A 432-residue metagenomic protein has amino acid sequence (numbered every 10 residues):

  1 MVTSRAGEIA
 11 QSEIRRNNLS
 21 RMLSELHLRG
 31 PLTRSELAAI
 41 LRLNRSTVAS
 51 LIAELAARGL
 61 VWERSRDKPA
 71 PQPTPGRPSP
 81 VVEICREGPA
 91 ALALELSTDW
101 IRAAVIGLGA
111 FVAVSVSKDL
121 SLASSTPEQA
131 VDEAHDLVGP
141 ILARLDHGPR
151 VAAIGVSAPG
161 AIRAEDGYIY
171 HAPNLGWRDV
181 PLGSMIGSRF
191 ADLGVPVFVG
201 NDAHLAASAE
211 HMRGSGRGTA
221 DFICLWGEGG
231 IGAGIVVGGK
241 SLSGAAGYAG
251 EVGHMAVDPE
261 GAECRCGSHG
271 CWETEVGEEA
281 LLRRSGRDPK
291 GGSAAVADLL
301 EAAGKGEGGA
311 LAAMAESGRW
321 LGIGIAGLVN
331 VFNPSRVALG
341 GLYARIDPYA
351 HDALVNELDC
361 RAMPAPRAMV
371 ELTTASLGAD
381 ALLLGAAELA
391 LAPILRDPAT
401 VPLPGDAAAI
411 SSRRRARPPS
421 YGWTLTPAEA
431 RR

Functional and structural regions predicted by a protein language model:
M1-P78, E83-S117, A123-R150, E260 (+1 more regions): ATP-binding/phosphotransfer module of carbohydrate and carboxylate kinases, centering on a glycine-rich
L28-R29, R213, E228: Short helix-capping/turn signature of helix-turn-helix
V81, A91-E95, V151-G155, F222-W226 (+2 more regions): Short glycine-aspartate micro-motif
G107, A164, V236: Short, acidic, Ser/Thr-enriched surface-loop or helix-capping motifs
V112-D221, P348-C360: Glycine-rich phosphate-binding loop and adjoining helix at the ATP-binding site of ATP-dependent phosphoryl-transfer
A158, G227-G229, E278, G341-L342: Short secondary-structure boundary segments
A203-H204, I231, L339: AAA+ ATPase active-site-proximal loops
R217-E275, W423-P427: Glycine-rich phosphate-binding loop of actin/hexokinase-like ATP-binding domains
